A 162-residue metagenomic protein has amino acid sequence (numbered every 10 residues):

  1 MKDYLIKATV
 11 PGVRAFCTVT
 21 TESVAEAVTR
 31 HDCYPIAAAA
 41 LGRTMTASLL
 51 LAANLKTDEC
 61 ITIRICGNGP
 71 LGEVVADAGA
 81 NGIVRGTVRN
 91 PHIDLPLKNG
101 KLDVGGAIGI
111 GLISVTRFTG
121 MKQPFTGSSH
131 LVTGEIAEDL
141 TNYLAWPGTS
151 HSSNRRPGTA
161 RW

Functional and structural regions predicted by a protein language model:
M1-W162: Interaction interfaces in information-processing and related assembly proteins
